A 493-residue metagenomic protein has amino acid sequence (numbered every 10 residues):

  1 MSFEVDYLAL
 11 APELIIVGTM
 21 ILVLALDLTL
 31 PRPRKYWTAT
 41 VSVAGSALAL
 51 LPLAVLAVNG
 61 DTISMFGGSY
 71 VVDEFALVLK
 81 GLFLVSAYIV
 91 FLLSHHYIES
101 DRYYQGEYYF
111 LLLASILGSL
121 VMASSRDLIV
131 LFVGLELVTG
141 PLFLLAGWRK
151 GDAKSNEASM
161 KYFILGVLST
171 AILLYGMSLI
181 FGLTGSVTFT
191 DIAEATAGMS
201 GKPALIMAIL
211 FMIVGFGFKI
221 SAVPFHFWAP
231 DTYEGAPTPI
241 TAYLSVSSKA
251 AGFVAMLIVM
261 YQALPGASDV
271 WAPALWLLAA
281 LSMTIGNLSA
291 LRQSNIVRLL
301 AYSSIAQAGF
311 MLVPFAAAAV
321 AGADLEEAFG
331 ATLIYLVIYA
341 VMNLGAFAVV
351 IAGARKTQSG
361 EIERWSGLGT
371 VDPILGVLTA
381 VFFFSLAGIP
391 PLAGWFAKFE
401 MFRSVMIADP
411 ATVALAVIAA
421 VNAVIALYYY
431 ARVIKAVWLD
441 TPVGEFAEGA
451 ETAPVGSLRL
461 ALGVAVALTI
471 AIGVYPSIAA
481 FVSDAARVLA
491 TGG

Functional and structural regions predicted by a protein language model:
M1-G493: Alpha-helical transmembrane segments of multi-pass membrane proteins predominantly involved in bioenergetics
